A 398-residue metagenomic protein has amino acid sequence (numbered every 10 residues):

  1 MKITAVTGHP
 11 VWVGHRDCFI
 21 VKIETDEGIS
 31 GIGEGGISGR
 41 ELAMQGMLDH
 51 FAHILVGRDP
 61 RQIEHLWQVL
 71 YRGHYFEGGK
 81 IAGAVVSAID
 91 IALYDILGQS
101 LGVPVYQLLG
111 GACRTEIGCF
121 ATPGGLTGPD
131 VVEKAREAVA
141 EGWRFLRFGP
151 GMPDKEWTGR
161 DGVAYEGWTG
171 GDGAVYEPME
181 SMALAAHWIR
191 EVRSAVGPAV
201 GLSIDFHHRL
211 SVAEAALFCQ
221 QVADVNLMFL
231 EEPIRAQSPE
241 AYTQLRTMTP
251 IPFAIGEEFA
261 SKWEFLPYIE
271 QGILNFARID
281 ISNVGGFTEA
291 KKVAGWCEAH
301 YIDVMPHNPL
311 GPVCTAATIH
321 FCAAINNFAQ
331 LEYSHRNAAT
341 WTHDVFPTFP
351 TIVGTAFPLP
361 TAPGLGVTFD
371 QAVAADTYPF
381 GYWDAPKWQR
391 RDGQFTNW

Functional and structural regions predicted by a protein language model:
M1-G14, G98-Q99, V103-E116, P350 (+1 more regions): N-terminal amphipathic alpha-helix/helix-capping segment at the start of soluble metabolic enzymes
M1-I32, G36, R336-H343, F395-W398: Structured beta-strand/loop patches that form or line metal/cofactor-binding pockets in enzymes
I3, G28, F51, I89 (+8 more regions): Conserved, mostly hydrophobic/aromatic
T4-V6, V21, D26-E27, I32 (+8 more regions): Ligand-binding pocket scaffold of soluble enzyme catalytic domains
I23, D49-F51, H65, Q220 (+2 more regions): Shared catalytic-loop signature of beta/alpha-barrel
D26-L101, N397-W398: Metal- or metallocofactor-binding catalytic centers and their adjacent structured scaffolds across diverse enzyme
E116-Q244, M248: Metal-dependent enolase-superfamily TIM-barrel catalytic cores that perform enediolate-based chemistry
L365-W398: Extended hydrophobic packing segments that form well-structured cores
